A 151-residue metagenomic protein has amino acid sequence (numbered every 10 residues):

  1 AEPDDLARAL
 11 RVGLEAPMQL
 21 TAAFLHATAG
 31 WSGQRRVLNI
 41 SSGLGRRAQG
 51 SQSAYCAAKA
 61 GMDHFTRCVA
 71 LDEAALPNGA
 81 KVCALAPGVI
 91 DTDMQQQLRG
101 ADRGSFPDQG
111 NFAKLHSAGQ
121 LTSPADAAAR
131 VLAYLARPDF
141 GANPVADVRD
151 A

Functional and structural regions predicted by a protein language model:
E2-M18, M62: Catalytic Tyr-X3-Lys loop
T21, A58: Active-site helix of classical SDR
A23-Q34: A short helix-coil junction within the Rossmann-fold of NAD(P)-dependent oxidoreductases
A29-G30, E73-N78, I90: A short hydrophobic alpha-helix cap/turn motif
S42: Residue(s) in the substrate-gating loop at a strand-loop-helix junction that position the organic substrate next
R47, C68-A80: Active-site-adjacent segment of SDR/Rossmann-fold oxidoreductases
R47-S53: Active-site loop immediately N-terminal to the catalytic Tyr-X3-Lys motif of short-chain dehydrogenase/reductase
A80, A84-P87, T92, G100-A151: C-terminal helical subdomain
